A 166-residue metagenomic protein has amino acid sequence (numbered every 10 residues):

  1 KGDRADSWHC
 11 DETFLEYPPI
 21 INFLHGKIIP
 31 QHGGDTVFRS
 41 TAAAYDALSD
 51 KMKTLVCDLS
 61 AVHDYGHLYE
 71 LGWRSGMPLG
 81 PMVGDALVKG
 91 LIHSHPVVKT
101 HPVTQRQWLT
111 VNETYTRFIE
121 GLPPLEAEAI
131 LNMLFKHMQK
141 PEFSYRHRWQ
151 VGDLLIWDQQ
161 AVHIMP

Functional and structural regions predicted by a protein language model:
K1-L154, Q159-P166: Non-heme Fe(II) oxygenase catalytic core, chiefly the N-lobe of the double-stranded beta-helix
